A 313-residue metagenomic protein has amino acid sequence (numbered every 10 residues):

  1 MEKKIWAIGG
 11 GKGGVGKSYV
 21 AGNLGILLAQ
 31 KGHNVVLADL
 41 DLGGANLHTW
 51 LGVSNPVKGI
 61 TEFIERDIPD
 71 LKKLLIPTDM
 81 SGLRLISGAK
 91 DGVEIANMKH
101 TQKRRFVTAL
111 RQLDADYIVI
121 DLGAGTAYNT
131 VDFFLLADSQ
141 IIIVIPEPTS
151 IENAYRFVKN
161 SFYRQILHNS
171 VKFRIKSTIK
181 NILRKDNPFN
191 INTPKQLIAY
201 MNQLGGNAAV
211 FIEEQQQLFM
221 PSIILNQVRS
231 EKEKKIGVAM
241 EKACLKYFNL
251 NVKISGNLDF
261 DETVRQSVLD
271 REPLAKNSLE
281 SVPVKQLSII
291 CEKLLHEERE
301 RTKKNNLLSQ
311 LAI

Functional and structural regions predicted by a protein language model:
M1-I5, C291-I313: Acidic-aromatic/histidine active-site loop/patch
E2-D41: Walker A/P-loop phosphate-binding motif and the immediately C-terminal alpha-helix
N34-V35, Y117-I118, Q140, P221: Hydrophobic anchor at the start of a short beta-strand that flanks the dinucleotide cofactor-binding loop
L40-D116, D186-P188, N202, E214-L218 (+1 more regions): P-loop/Walker-type NTP enzyme "switch/lid" segment
L42-G44, K90-V93, G125-T126, E147-S150 (+2 more regions): Conserved nucleotide-binding/hydrolysis micro-motifs of P-loop NTPases
G123-K253: Conserved catalytic-core segment of NTP-binding enzymes
I254, F260-L269: Nucleotide-binding motor/catalytic cores of P-loop/tubulin-like NTPases across gene-expression machines
L269-P283: C-terminal boundary of histidine-terminating zinc-finger modules
